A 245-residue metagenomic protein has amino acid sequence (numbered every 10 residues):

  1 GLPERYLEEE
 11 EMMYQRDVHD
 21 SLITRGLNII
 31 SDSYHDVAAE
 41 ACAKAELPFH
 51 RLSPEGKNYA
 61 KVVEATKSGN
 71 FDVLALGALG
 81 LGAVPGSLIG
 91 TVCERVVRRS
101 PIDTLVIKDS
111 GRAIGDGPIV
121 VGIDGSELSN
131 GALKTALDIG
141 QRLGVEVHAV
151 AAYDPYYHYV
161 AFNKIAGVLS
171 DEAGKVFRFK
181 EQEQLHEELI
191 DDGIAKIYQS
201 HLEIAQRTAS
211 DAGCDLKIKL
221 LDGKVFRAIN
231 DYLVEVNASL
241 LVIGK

Functional and structural regions predicted by a protein language model:
G1-L74, E187-L241: Structural beta-alpha unit
G1-V18, A43-H50, G117-Q184, R207-K217 (+1 more regions): Small/aliphatic-rich secondary-structure junction motif
A75-A78, T104-D109: Short beta-strand elements of ligand-binding domains
A78-L79, A151, G244-K245: Short secondary-structure boundary segments
V84-L88: Glycine/threonine-rich flexible loop motifs
I89-G90, G244: Glycine-centered tight-turn and secondary-structure capping sites
T91-C93, A132: Conserved sugar-transfer catalytic core signal across GT-A, GT-B, and GT-C glycosyltransferases
V92, S100-P101: Short, structured coil segments at secondary-structure junctions
